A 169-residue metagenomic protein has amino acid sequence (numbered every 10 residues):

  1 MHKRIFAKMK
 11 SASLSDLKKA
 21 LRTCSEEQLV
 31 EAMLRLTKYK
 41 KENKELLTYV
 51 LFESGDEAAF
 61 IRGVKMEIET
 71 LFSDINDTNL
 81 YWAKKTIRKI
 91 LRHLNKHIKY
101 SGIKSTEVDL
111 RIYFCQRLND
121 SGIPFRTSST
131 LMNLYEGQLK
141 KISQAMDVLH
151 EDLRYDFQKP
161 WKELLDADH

Functional and structural regions predicted by a protein language model:
M1-A7: N-terminal amphipathic/basic-hydrophobic helices that include classical n-h-c signal peptides and signal-anchor
H2, K41, L110-R111, R117 (+2 more regions): N-terminal intrinsically disordered, cationic/polar leader segments that include organellar targeting peptides
A7-D74: N-terminal interaction modules that seed assembly of large macromolecular complexes
K44, F72, L91-I98, N119-I123 (+2 more regions): A structural signal for well-ordered alpha-helices, especially hydrophobic packing surfaces of coiled-coils
A58-I98: Aromatic-anchored, charged helix-turn/loop surface patch used as a conserved interaction hotspot
L80-A83, K99-S105, P124-T130, M146-L149: Short coil/turn connectors between adjacent alpha-helices in alpha-solenoid helical repeat scaffolds
T86-R117, S121-G122: Protein-protein interaction interfaces in oligomeric scaffolds, predominantly long amphipathic alpha-helices
T130-H169: Eukaryote-biased recognition of C-terminal alpha-helical segments
